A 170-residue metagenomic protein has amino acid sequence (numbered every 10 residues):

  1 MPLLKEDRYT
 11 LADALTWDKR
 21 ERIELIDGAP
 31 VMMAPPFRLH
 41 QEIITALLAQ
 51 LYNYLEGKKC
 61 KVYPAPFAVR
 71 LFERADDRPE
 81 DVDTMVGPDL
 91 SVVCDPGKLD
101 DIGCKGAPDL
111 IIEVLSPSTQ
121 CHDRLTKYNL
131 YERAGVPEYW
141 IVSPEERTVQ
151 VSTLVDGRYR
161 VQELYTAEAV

Functional and structural regions predicted by a protein language model:
M1-V170: Gly/Pro/Ser/Thr-rich low-complexity, intrinsically disordered segments predominantly at protein N-termini
